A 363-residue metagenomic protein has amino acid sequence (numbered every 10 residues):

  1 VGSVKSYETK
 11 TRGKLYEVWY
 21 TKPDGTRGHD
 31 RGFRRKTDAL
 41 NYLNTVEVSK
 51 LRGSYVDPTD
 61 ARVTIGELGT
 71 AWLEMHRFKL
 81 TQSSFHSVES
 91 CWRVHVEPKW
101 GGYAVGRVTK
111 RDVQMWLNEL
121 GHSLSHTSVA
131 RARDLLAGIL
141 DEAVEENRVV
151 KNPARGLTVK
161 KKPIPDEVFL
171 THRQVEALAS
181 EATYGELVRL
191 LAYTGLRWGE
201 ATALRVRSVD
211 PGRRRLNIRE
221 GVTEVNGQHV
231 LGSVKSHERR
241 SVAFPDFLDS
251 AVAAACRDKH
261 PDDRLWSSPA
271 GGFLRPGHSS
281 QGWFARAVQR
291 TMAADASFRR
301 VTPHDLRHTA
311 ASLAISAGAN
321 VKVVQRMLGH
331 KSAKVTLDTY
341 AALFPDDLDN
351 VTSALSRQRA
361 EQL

Functional and structural regions predicted by a protein language model:
V1-R34, S83, G227: Short, Arg/Lys-rich segments that mark the N-terminal edge of DNA/RNA- and chromatin-recognition modules
R12-K14, H126-D134, E145-L204, G212 (+6 more regions): Basic, Lys/Arg- and aromatic-enriched nucleic-acid-binding interface segment
K22, G28-G32, A61, G66 (+4 more regions): N-terminal core-binding DNA-recognition domain of tyrosine site-specific recombinases/integrases
R34-L51: A short, charged, amphipathic alpha-helix used as a generic interaction element across diverse proteins
D57-T64, G106, V150-K151, G212 (+3 more regions): Major-groove DNA-contacting interfaces characterized by cationic-aromatic clusters
H126, S180-G185, T194, V242 (+4 more regions): Short, basic (Lys/Arg/His-rich) helix/loop patches that form interaction surfaces in the mid-to-C-terminal regions
S208, R213, V222-L248, A254 (+5 more regions): C-terminal secondary-structure termini that scaffold catalytic or DNA-interacting sites
S208-R215, A319-T339: Short, polar N-cap/turn motifs at the start of nucleic acid-interacting alpha helices
